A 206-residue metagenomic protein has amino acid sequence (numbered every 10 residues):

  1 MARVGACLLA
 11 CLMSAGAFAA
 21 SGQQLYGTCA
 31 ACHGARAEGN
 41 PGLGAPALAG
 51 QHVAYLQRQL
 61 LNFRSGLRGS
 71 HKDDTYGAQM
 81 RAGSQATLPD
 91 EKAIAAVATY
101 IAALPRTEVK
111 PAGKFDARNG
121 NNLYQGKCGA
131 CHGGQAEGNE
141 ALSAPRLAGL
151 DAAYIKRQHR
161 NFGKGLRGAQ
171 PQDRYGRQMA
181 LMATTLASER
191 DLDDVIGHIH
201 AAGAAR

Functional and structural regions predicted by a protein language model:
G5-G16: Bacterial N-terminal signal peptides
F18-E38, A112-E137: Sequence/structural segment immediately N-terminal to covalent heme-attachment motifs in c-type and related
G22, G27-S65: The feature marks the first
Y26-C29, A45, V53, G77 (+5 more regions): Disulfide-stabilized extracellular ectodomain repeats and their linkers
N40-A47, R64-I94, K110-F115, E140-R146 (+2 more regions): Axial heme c-ligation environment in periplasmic c-type cytochrome domains
V53, Q57-S65, I94-A98, A102 (+4 more regions): An amphipathic alpha-helix signature
A98-N122, R206: Intrinsic disorder/low-complexity detector
N119-A169, L181: A charged, solvent-exposed segment within the mature domains of Sec-exported extracytoplasmic proteins
